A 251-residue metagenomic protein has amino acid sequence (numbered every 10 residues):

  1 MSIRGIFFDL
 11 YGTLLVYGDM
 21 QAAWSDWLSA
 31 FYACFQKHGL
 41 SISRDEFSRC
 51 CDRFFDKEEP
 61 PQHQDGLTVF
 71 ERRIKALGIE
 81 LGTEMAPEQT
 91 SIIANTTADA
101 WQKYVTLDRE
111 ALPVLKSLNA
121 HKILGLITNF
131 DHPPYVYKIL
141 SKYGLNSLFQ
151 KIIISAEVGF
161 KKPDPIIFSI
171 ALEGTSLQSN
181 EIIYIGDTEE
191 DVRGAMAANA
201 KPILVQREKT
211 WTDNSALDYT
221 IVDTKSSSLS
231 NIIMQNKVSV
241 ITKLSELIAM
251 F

Functional and structural regions predicted by a protein language model:
M1-C50: Active-site neighborhood of HAD-like aspartate-dependent phosphohydrolases
M1-I6, S41-D45, L112, K116 (+1 more regions): Asp-based, Mg2+/Mn2+-dependent phosphohydrolase catalytic module
G18-D26, E59-G66, W211-V222: Short, flexible/disordered intra-domain loops and linkers
A22-F31, G66-A76, D131: Short acidic alpha-helix initiation/capping motifs at coil-to-helix transition points, especially at protein N-termini
H38, A120-K122, A198: Helix C-cap/helix->beta junction micro-motif
R44-T96: A metal-dependent, Asp-based hydrolase signature
F54-T68, D99-R109, K162-I167, A198-K201: Short amphipathic alpha-helical segments at helix boundaries and their inter-helical linkers
Q89-L107, A111-I139: Substrate-recognition element of Asp-dependent hydrolases with the DxDx(T/V) motif
